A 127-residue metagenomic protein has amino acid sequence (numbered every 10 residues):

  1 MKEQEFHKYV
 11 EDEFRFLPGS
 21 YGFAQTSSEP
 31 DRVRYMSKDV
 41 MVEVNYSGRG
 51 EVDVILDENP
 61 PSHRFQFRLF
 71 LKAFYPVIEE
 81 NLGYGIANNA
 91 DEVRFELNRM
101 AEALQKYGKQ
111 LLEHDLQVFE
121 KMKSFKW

Functional and structural regions predicted by a protein language model:
M1-E13, Q25-W127: Intrinsically disordered, low-complexity regulatory regions enriched in serine/threonine/proline and acidic residues
